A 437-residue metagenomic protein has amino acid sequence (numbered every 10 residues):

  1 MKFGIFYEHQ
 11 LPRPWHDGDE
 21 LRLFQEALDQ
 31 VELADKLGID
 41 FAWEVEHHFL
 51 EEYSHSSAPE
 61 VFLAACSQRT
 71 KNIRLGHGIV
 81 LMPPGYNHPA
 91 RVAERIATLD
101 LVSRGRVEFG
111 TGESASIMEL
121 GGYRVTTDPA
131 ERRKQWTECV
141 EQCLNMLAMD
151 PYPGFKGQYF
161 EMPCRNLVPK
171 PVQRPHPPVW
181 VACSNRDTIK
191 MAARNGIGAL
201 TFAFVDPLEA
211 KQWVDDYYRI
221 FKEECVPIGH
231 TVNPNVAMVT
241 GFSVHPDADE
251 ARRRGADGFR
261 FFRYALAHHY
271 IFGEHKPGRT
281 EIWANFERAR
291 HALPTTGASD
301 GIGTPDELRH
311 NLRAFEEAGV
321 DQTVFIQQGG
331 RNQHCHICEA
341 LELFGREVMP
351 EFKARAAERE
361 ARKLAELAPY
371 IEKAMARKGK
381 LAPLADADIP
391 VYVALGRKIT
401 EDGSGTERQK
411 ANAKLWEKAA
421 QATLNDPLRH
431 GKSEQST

Functional and structural regions predicted by a protein language model:
M1-H77, P177, L364, A394-T437: N-terminal beta1-alpha1-beta2 module of alpha/beta enzyme domains
K2-E20, L81-G154, A199-K211: Flexible, glycine-rich active-site loops centered on histidine and acidic residues that chelate a metal or position
F3, A34, G38, E46 (+11 more regions): Conserved, mostly hydrophobic/aromatic
F3-Y7, A42-E44, L75-H77, V107-T111 (+4 more regions): Hydrophobic faces of well-ordered beta-strands that scaffold small-molecule active sites in alpha/beta enzyme cores
I5-Y7, A130-V168, L208-V320, E339 (+1 more regions): An alpha-helical appendage that flanks or caps ligand/catalytic pockets
H9-Q25, I79-A90, Q173-S184, F242-H245 (+1 more regions): Active-site mouth loops of central-metabolism enzymes
D35-K36, L63-N72, I96, D100-V107 (+3 more regions): Acidic (Asp/Glu)-rich catalytic clusters
F41-F62, C66, L81-P83, E119 (+2 more regions): Glycine-rich, proline-tolerant flexible connector loops at the mouths of alpha/beta enzymes
